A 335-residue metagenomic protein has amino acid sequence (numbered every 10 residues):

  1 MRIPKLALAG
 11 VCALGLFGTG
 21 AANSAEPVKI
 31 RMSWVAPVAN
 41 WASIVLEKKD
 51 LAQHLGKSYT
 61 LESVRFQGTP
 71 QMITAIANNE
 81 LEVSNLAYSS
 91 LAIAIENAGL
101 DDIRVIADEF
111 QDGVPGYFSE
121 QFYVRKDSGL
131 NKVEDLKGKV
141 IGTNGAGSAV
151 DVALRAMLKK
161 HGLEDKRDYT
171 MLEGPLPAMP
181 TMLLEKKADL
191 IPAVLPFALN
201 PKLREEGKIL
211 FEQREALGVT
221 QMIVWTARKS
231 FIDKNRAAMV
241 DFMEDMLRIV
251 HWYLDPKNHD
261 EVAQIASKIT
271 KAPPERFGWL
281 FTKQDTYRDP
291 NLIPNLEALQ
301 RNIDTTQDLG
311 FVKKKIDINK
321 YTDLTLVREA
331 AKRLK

Functional and structural regions predicted by a protein language model:
M1-A9: Bacterial N-terminal signal peptides that target proteins for export
A9-G18: Bacterial N-terminal signal peptides
G18-S24: Sec/Tat signal peptide C-region and signal peptidase I cleavage site
A25-E164, T170-E173, D189-L195, V219: Short, glycine-/small- and polar/acidic-enriched structural segments that line small-molecule recognition paths
S89, P177-K268: Pocket-lining segment of extracytoplasmic ligand-binding domains
A107-Q121, E206-F231, M243, N319 (+1 more regions): Periplasmic-binding protein-like
I232-K313: Secondary-structure end/capping motifs
I303-K335: Conserved C-terminal helix/tail region of periplasmic/extracytoplasmic solute-binding proteins
